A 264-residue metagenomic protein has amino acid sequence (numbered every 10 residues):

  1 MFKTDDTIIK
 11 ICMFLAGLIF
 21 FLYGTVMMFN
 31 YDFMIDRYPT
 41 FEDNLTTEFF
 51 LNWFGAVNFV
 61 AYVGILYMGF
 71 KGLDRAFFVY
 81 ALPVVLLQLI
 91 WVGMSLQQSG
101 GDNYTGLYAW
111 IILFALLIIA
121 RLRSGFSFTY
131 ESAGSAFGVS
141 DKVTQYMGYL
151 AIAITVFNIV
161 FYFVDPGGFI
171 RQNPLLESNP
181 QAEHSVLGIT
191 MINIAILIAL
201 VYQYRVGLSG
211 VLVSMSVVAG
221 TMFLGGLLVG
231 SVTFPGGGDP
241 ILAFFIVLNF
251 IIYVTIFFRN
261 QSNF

Functional and structural regions predicted by a protein language model:
M1-F2, F126-V143: Membrane-interfacial, low-structure loops and terminal tails that flank and connect transmembrane helices in multi-pass
K10-M27, L113-L117, S140-D165: Alpha-helical transmembrane segments of multi-pass integral membrane proteins
D32-N44, S132-S135, G167-S178, V232-F234: Membrane-interface helix termini and inter-helical loops of multi-pass transporters
F41-N58, N173-M191, G238-D239: A loop-to-helix transmembrane entry motif
Y62-V79, A195-V217: Juxtamembrane helix-break-helix junctions at the cytosolic face of small multi-pass alpha-helical membrane proteins
V79-M94, T190-L197, L212-V229, F245-I252: Hydrophobic alpha-helical membrane segments
I90-L107, F223-L242: Membrane-helix boundary connector in multi-pass membrane proteins
F114-S132, L248-F264: Membrane-water interface at the C-terminal end of transmembrane alpha helices
